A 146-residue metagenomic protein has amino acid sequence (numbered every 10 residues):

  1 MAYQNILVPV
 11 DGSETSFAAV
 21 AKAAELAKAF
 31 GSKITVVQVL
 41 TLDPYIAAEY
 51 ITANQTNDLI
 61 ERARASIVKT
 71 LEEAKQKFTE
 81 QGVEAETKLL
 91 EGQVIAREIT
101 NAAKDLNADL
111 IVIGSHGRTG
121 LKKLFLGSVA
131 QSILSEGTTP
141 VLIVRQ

Functional and structural regions predicted by a protein language model:
M1, Q76-I111: Structural beta-alpha unit
A2-N54, K77-Q81, E86: Small/aliphatic-rich secondary-structure junction motif
A19, I46-E49, R97-T100, K123-F125: Short, well-ordered secondary-structure micro-motifs
A23, A74, I99, I133: Aromatic/hydrophobic pocket-lining residues that form π-stacking "cages" and hydrophobic walls in ligand
E25, K104-Q146: Gly/Ser-rich helix-loop-strand patches that form or flank binding pockets for ribonucleotide-derived cofactors
Q38, L89-E91, R145: Residue-level recognition of beta-strand->loop/alpha-helix junctions
Q55-K69: A short acidic, glycine-rich active-site loop that binds or catalyzes chemistry on phosphate/adenosine moieties
